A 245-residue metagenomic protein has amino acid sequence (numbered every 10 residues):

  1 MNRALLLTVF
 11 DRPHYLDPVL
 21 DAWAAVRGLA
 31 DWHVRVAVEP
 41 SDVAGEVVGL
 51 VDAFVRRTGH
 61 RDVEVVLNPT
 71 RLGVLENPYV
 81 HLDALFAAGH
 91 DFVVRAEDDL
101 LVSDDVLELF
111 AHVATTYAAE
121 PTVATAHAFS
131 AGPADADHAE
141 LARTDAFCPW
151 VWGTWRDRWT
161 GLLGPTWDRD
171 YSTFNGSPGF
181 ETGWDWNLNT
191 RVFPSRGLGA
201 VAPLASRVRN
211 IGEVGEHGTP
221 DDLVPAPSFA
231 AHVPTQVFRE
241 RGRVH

Functional and structural regions predicted by a protein language model:
M1-A96, L100-H245: Peripheral/terminal regions associated with large enzymatic or DNA-binding modules
